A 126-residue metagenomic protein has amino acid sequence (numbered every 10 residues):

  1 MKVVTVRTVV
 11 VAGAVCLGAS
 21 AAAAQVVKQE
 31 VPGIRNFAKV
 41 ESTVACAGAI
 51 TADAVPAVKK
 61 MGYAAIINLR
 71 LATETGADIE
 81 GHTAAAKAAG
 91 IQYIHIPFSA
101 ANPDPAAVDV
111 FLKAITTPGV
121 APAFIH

Functional and structural regions predicted by a protein language model:
M1-V10: Bacterial N-terminal signal peptides that target proteins for export
R7, G18-A123: Cys-dependent protein tyrosine phosphatase-like superfamily
V11-V15: Hydrophobic helical h-region of N-terminal Sec-dependent signal peptides in bacterial secretory/periplasmic proteins
